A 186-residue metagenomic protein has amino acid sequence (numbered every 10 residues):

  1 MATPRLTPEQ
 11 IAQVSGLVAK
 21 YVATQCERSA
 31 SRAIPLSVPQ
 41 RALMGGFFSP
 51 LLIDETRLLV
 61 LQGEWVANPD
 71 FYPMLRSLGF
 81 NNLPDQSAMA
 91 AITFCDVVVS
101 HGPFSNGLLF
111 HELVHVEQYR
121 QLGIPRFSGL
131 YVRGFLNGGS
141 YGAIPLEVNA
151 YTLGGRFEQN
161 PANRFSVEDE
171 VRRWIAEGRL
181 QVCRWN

Functional and structural regions predicted by a protein language model:
M1-K20, T24, F71-N81, D85: Non-catalytic architectural context of zinc metalloproteases
A19-A30, V171-A176: Short, contiguous pre-domain boundary segments
A30-V38, G138-Y151: Active-site metal-coordination segments of metallo-dependent hydrolases
R32-I92, E170: Auxiliary, metal-adjacent structural segments of Zn-dependent hydrolase domains
L43-F48, L146-E158: An active-site-proximal "capping" alpha-helix that borders the catalytic cofactor pocket
M44, G107-Y119: Active-site recognition of the HExxH zinc-binding catalytic motif
F94, P103, G107, Y119-V148: Post-HEXXH active-site segment of zinc metalloproteases
N160-N186: Long, well-structured alpha-helical subdomains associated with metal-dependent extracellular/ecto-lumenal hydrolases
